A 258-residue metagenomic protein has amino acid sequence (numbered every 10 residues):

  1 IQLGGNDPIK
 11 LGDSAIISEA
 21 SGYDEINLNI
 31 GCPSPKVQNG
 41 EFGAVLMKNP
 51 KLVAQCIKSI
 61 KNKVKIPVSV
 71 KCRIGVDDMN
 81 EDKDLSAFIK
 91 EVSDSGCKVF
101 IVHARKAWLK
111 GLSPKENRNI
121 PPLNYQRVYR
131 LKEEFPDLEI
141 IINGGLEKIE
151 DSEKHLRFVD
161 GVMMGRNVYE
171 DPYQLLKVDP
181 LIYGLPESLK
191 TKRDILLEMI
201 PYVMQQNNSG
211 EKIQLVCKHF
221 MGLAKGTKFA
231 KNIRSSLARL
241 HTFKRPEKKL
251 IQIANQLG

Functional and structural regions predicted by a protein language model:
Q2-G258: Flavin-dependent oxidoreductase catalytic cores
